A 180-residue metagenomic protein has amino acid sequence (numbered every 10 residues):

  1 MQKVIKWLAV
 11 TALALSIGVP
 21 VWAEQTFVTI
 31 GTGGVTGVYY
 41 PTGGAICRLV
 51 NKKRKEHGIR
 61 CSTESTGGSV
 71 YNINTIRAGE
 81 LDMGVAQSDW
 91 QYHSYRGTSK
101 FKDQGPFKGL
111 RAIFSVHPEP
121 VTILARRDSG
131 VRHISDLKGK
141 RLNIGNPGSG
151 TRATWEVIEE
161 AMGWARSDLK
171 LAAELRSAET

Functional and structural regions predicted by a protein language model:
M1-A9: Bacterial N-terminal signal peptides that target proteins for export
L8-G18: Bacterial N-terminal signal peptides
A12, E80, R141: Conserved functional loop/turn residues at catalytic and ligand-binding sites
V19-A23: Sec/Tat signal peptide C-region and signal peptidase I cleavage site
Q25, T29-G31, V35-V38, R48-Y71 (+1 more regions): N-terminal secretory/targeting leader peptides
F27-K52, S115, E119-E179: Bilobed "Venus flytrap"/periplasmic-binding protein-like clamshell domains and structurally analogous long
C47-R48, S62-D103, E179-T180: Pocket-flanking alpha-helical
K102-V116: A structural signal for short loop-to-beta-strand junctions that line the ligand-binding cleft of periplasmic/secreted
